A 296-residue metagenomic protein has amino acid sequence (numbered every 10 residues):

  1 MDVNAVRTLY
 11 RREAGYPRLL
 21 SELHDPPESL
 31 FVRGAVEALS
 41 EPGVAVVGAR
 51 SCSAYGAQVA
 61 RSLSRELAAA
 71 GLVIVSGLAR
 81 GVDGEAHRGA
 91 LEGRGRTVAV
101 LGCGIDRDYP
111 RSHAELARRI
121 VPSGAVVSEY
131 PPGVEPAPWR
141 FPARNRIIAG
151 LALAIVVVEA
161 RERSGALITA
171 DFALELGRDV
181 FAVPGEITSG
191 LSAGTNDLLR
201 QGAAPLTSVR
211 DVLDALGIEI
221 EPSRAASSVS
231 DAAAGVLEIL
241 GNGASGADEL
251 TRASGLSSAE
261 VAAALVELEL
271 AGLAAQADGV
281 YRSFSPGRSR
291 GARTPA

Functional and structural regions predicted by a protein language model:
D2-A296: Glycine-biased, small-residue-rich flexible motifs in mid-sequence functional cores and linkers
